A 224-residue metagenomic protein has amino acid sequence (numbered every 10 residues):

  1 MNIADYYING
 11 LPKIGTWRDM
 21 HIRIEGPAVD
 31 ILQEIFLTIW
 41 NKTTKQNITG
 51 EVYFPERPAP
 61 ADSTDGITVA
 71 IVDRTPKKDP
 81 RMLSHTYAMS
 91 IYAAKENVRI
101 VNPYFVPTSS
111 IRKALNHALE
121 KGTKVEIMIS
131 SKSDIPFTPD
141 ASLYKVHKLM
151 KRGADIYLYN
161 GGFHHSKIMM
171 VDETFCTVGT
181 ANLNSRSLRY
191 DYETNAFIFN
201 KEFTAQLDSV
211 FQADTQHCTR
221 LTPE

Functional and structural regions predicted by a protein language model:
M1-E224: Charged, low-complexity intrinsically disordered terminal segments
